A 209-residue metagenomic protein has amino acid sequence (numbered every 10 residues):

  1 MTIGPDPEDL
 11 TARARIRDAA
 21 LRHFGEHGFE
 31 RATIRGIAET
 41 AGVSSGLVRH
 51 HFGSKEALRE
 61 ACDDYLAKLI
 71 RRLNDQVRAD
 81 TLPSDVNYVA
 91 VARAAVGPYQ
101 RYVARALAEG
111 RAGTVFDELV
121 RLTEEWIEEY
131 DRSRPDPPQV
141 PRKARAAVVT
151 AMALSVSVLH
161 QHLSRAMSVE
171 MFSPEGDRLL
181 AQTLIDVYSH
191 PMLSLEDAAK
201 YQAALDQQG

Functional and structural regions predicted by a protein language model:
M1-G4: Short, intrinsically disordered or compositionally biased N-terminal tails of bacterial proteins
R15, A19-A57, A61: Helix-turn-helix
L47, R59, P137-R145: Alpha-helical transmembrane segments and their helix-start/interface "positive-inside/aromatic belt" motifs in integral
A61, K68-V103, A108, R142 (+1 more regions): Hydrophobic alpha-helical connector segments
I70-N74, R111-P135, V140: Amphipathic alpha-helical packing segments from all-alpha helical-bundle domains
Y102, R121, P141-A151, T183: Amphipathic alpha-helical interaction segments
E128, R132, V158-G209: C-terminal peripheral helix-coil segments that are non-catalytic and often amphipathic
T150-L159: Outer-membrane beta-barrel translocator/channel fold
